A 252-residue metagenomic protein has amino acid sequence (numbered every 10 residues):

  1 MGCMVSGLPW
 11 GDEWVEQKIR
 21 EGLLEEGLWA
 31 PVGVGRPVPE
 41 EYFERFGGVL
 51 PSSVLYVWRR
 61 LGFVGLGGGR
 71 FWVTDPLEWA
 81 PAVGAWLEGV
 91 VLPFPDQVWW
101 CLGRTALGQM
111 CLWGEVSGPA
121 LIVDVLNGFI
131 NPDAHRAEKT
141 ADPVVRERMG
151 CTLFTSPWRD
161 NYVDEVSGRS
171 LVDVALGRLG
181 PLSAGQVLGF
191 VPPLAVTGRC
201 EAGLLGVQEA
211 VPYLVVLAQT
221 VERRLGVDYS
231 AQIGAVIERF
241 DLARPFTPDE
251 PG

Functional and structural regions predicted by a protein language model:
G2-L121, L176-G252: A surface-exposed partner-binding patch
L121-D164: Compact, glycine/acidic-enriched structural inserts
